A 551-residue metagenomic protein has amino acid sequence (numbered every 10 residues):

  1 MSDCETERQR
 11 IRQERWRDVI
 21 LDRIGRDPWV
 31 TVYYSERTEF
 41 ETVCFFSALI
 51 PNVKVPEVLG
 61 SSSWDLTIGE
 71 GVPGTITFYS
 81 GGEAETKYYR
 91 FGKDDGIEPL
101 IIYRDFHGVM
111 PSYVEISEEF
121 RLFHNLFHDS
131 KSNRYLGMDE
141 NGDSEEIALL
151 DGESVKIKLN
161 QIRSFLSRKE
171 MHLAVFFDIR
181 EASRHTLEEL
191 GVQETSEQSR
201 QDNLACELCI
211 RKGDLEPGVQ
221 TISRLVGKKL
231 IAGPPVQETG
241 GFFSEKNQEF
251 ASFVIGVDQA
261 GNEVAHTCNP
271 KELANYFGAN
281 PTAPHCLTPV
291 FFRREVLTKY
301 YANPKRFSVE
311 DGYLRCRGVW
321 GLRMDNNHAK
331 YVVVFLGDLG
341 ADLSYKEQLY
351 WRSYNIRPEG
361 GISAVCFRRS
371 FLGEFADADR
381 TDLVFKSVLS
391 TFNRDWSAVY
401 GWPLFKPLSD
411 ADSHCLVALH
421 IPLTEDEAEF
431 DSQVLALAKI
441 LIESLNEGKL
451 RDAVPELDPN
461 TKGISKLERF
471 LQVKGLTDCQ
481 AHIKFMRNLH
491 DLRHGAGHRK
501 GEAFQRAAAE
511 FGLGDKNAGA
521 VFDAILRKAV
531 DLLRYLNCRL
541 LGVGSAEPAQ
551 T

Functional and structural regions predicted by a protein language model:
M1-R323, G337-K484, N488, V521 (+1 more regions): Amphipathic alpha-helical interface elements
Q480-A509: Histidine-centered, metal-coordinating catalytic motifs and their short helical/loop contexts
A507-G512, L533-R534: Short alpha-helical linear motifs
G514-F522: Amphipathic, charged alpha-helical scaffolds that flank and support histidine-based chemistry in signaling
